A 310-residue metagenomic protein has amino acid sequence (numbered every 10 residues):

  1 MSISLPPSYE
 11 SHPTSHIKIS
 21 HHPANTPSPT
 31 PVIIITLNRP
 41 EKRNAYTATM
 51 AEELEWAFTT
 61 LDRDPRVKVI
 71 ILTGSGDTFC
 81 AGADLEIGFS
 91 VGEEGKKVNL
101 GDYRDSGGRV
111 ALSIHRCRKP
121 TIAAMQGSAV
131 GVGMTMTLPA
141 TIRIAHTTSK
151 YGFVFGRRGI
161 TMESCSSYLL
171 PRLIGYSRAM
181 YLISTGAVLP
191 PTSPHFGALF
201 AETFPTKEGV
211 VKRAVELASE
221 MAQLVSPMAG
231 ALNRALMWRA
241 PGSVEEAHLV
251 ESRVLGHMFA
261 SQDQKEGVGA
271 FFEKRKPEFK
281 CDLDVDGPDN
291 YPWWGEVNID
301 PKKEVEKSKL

Functional and structural regions predicted by a protein language model:
M1-S75, W293-L310: Conserved CoA-thioester-binding segment of acyl-CoA-metabolizing enzymes
L5-Y9, R66, G74-S113, A129 (+1 more regions): Glycine- (often His-adjacent) and acidic-residue-rich active-site loop that binds/positions the CoA thioester
S28-P29, P40, I144-S149, F200-E266 (+1 more regions): C-terminal long alpha-helix characteristic of the crotonase
I35, L72, D84, M136-L138 (+3 more regions): Hydrophobic/aromatic residues within transmembrane alpha-helices of multi-pass small-molecule transporters
M50-L54, S106, E251: Hydrophobic alpha-helical membrane-association signature
D64, C117-R118, S261, K274-K276: Acidic-histidine catalytic/liganding microenvironments
D77-A81, V130-G131, G152, E278-K280: Short, active-site-adjacent cap segments at secondary-structure transitions
L112-M228, S261: Crotonase-fold acyl-CoA enzyme core
